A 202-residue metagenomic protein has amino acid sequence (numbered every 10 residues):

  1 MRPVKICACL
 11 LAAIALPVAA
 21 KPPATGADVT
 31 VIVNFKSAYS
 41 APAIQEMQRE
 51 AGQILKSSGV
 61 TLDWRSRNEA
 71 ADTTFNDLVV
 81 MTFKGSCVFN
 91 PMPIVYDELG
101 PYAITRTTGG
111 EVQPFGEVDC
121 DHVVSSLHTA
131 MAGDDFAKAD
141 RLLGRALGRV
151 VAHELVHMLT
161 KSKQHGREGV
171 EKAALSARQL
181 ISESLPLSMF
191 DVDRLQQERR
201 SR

Functional and structural regions predicted by a protein language model:
M1-P3: N-terminal secretory signal peptides that target proteins for export/translocation
K5-P17: Bacterial N-terminal signal peptides
V18-G26: Boundary at the C-terminal end of the N-terminal hydrophobic targeting segment
T25-Y39, M131-A132: Acidic/histidine-rich, surface-exposed loop or edge segments in extracytoplasmic proteins
T30, G59-T61, V170: Residues at or immediately flanking beta-strands
A41-V151, L155: Metzincin-family zinc-dependent endopeptidase catalytic domain
E154-V170: Catalytic Zn2+-binding segment of zinc metalloproteases
V170-S201: Post-HExxH zinc-binding segment in Zn-dependent metallohydrolases
